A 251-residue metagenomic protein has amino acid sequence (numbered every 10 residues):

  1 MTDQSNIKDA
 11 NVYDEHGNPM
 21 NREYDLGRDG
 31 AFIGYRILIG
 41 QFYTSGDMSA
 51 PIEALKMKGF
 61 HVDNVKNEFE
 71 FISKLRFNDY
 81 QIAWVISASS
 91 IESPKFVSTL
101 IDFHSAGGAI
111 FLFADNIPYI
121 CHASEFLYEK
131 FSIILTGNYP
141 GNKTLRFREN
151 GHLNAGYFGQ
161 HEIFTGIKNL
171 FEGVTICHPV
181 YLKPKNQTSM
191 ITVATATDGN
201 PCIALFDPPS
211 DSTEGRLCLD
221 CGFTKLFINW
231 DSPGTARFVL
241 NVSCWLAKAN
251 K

Functional and structural regions predicted by a protein language model:
M1-Q81, D115-N116, P208, L226-A236 (+1 more regions): Aromatic-Pro/Gly-enriched surface loop or interdomain linker that acts as a lid/target-recognition segment
M1-R36, F113-N200: An acidic, glycine-rich "communication" segment
A31-G40, K74-S124, D220, V242: Short alpha-beta junction capping motif
F32, M57-G59, S105, Q187 (+1 more regions): Short, well-ordered coil/turn elements that cap or connect secondary structure elements
S49, E53, S98-I101, E125 (+2 more regions): Solvent-exposed, polar/charged alpha-helical surfaces in well-ordered, non-transmembrane soluble domains, broadly
K56-F60, I101-A109, Y128-S132, A247-K248: Sec-exported extracytoplasmic/periplasmic mature domains
D63, S90, G137-Y139: Short, solvent-exposed cationic patches
N169-K251: C-terminal and late-domain segments of enzyme folds
